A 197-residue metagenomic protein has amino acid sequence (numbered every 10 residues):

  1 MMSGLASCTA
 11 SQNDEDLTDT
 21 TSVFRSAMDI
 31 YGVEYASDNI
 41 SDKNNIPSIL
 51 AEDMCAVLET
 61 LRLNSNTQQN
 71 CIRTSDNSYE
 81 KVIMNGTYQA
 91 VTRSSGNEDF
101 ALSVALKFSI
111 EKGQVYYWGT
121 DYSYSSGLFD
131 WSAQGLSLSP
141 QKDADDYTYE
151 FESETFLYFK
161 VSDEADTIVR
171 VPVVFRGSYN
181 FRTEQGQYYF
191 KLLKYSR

Functional and structural regions predicted by a protein language model:
M1-G96: N-terminal prepro-regions of secreted/extracellular proteins
N70-R197: Mature secreted bioactive peptide module from preproproteins
